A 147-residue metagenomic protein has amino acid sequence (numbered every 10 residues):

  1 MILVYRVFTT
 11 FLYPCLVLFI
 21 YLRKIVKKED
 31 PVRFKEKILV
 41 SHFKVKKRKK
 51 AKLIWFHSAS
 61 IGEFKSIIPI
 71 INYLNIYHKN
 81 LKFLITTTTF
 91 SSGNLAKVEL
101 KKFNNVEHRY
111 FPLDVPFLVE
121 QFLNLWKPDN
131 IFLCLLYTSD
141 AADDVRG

Functional and structural regions predicted by a protein language model:
M1-F34: A transmembrane-helix-recognition feature enriched in membrane-embedded lipid enzymes and envelope glyco-/phospholipid
Y21-H78, I85-A96: N-terminal signal-anchor transmembrane helix
I61-S139: Conserved nucleotide-cofactor-binding alpha/beta core module
Y137-G147: Single conserved hydrophobic/aromatic residue that forms the stacking wall/gate of nucleotide- or nucleobase-binding
